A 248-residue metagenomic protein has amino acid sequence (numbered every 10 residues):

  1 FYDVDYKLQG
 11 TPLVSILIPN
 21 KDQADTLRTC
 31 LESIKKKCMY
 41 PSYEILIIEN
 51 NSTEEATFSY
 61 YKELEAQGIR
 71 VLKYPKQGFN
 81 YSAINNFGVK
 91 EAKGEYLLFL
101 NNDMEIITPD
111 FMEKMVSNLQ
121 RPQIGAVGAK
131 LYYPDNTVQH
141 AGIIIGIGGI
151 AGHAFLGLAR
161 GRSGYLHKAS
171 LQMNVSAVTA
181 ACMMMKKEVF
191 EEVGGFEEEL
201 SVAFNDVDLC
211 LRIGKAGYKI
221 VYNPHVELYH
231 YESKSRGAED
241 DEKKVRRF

Functional and structural regions predicted by a protein language model:
F1, Y132-D135, L211-F248: Active-site-adjacent helix/loop segment of glycosyltransferases that harbors family-specific signature motifs
F1-K36: N-proximal low-complexity "stem/linker" segments adjacent to membrane-targeting elements
K35-Q77: Acidic donor-binding segment of Leloir-type glycosyltransferases
K76-A83, V89-A92, I106-I107, V202-A203: A short, glycine-/small-residue-rich helix N-cap motif at loop->alpha-helix starts within glycosyltransferase
N80-A83, K90, I144-E188, E192: A recurrent flexible, glycine/aromatic-enriched loop bordering the glycosyltransferase active site that acts as
L97: Short aromatic/hydrophobic "clamp" motif used to bind/position activated sugar donors
M104-G148: Conserved donor NDP-sugar-binding/catalytic core segment of glycosyltransferases
F111-M115, K168-G194, E198-E227: A short, conserved alpha-helix in the catalytic core of glycosyltransferases
